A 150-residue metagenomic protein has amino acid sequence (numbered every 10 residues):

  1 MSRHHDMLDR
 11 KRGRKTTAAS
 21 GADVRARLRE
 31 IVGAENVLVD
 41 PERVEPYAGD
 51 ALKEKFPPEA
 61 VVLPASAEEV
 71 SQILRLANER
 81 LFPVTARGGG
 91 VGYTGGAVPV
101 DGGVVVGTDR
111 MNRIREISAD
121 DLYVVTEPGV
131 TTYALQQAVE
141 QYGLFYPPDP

Functional and structural regions predicted by a protein language model:
M1-A51, E79-V84: N-terminal accessory segments
V24-R25, T94-A97, L122: N-terminal beta-alpha lobe that positions the nucleotide/phosphoryl donor in ATP/NTP-coupled carboxylate activation
L28, L52-V84, T108-P150: N-terminal glycine-rich flavin-associated loop
V70, Y93-T94: Short glycine/serine/threonine-rich phosphate/pyrophosphate-binding segments that cradle anionic phosphate groups
G95-V100, Q136-A138: Short acidic, glycine/serine/threonine-rich loops at helix termini
D101-D109: Short basic, glycine-rich beta-strand/loop surfaces that mediate nucleic-acid
